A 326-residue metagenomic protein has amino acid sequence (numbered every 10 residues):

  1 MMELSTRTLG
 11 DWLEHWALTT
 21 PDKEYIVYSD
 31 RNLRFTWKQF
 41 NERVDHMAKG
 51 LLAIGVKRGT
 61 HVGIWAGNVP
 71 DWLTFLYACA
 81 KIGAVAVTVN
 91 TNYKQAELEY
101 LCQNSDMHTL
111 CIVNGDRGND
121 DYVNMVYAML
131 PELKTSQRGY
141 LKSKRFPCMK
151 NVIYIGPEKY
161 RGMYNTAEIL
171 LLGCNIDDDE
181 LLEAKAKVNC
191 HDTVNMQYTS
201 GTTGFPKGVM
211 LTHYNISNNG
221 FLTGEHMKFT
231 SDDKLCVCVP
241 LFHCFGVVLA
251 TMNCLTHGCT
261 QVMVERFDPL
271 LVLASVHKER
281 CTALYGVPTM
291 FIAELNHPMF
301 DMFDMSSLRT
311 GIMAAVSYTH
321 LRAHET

Functional and structural regions predicted by a protein language model:
W12-T36, G156-Y160: AMP-dependent adenylate-forming
P21-E24, R145-M149, I153-Y160, Y164-Y198 (+2 more regions): Conserved pre-ATP/AMP-binding loop-to-beta segment of ANL
Y25-Y77, K94-E99, Q103, N165-C174 (+2 more regions): Conserved AMP-binding/adenylate-forming core of the ANL superfamily
R34-K38, K185-K187, H191-N218: Conserved AMP-binding A3 loop
I54, I82-L171: Structural core segment of the AMP-binding/adenylate-forming
I112-K134, V239, E265-L270, C281-R322: Adenylate-forming
T199, T319-T326: Conserved small/polar residues in nucleotide/adenosyl-binding loops
S217-K234, F242-A283, A293, H297-P298: Conserved AMP-binding/adenylation subdomain of ANL enzymes
